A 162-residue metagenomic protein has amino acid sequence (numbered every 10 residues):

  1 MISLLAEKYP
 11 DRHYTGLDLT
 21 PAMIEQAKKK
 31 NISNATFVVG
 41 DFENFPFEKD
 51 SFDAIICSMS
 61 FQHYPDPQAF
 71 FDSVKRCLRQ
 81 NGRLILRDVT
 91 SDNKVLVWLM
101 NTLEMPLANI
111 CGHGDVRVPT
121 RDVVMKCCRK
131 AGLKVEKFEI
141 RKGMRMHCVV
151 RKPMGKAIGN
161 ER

Functional and structural regions predicted by a protein language model:
M1, I85-A131, V135-I140, M144-C148: C-terminal alpha-helical "lid/dimerization" subdomain adjacent to the S-adenosyl-L-methionine
M1-N44: Class I SAM-dependent methyltransferase SAM/SAH-binding core
I2-L4, Q26, F47-E48, D66-P67 (+1 more regions): Short glycine-/acidic-enriched loop or helix-start segments at secondary-structure transitions that form or flank
D11-H13, N34, N81, G132-V135: A generic structural signal for alpha->beta connector loops
E43-A54: A short acidic, Gly/Pro-enriched loop at the edge of an enzyme's catalytic core that lines a small-molecule cofactor
A54-P67: A short SAM/SAH-binding and catalytic strip from SAM-dependent methyltransferases
Q68-Q80: A short glycine-rich, Lys/Arg-flanked "PGG" loop and its adjoining helix->strand segment in the class I
C148-R162: C-terminal lobe and adjacent flexible extensions of AdoMet/dcAdoMet transferase-like proteins
